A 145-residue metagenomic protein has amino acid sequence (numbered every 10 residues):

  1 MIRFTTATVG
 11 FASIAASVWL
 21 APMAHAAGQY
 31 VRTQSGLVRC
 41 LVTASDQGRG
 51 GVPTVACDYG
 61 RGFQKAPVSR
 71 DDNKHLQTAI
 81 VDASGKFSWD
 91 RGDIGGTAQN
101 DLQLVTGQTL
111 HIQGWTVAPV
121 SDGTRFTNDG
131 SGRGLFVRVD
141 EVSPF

Functional and structural regions predicted by a protein language model:
M1-V9: Bacterial N-terminal signal peptides that target proteins for export
T8-W19: Bacterial N-terminal signal peptides
L20-A26: Sec/Tat signal peptide C-region and signal peptidase I cleavage site
A26-T33: Cleaved targeting-peptide boundary
S35-Q47, P53-A56, G60, H111-R125 (+1 more regions): Extracellular/lumenal glycan-associated surfaces
T54-L104, L135-F145: A low-complexity, Ser/Thr/Gly/Pro-enriched, surface-exposed linker/loop concept that marks segments flanking
G95-G134, R138: Extracytosolic low-complexity repeat regions of secreted or lipid-anchored proteins
